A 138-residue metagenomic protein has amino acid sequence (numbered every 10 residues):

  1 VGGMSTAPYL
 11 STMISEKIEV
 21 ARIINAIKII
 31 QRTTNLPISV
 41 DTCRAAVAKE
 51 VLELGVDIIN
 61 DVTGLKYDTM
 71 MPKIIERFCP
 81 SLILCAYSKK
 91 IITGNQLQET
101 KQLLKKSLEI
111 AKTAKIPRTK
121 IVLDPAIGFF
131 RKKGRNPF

Functional and structural regions predicted by a protein language model:
V1, I38-V40, I58-N60, P80-L84 (+1 more regions): Hydrophobic faces of well-ordered beta-strands that scaffold small-molecule active sites in alpha/beta enzyme cores
V1-N25, I127-K133: Glycine-rich, proline-tolerant flexible connector loops at the mouths of alpha/beta enzymes
S11-V40, E50, R77-Y87: Alpha-helix-loop-beta-strand connector modules within alpha/beta enzyme cores
I23-I27, A48, T69-P72, K101-E109: Generic structural signal for well-ordered alpha-helices, preferentially at hydrophobic/aromatic core positions
T34-R44, D57-D68, A86, T100: Catalytic beta/alpha-barrel core
A45-E53, I59, L123: Catalytic cores of alpha/beta
L52-E53, M71-L82, K115-P117: Acidic (Asp/Glu)-rich catalytic clusters
T93-F138: Catalytic alpha/beta core domains of metabolic enzymes, predominantly
